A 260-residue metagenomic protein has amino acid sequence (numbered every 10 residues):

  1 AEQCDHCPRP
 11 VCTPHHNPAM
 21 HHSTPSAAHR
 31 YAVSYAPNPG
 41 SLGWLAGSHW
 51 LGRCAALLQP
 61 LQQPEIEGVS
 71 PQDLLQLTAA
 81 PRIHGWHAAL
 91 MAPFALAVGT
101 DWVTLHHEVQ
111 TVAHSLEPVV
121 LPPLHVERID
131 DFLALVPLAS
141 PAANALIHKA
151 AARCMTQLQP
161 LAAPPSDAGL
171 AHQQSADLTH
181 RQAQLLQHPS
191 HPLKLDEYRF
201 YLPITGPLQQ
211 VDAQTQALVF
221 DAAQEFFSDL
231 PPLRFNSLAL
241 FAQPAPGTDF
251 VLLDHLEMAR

Functional and structural regions predicted by a protein language model:
C4-C7, C12: Cysteine-centered motifs
C12-H15, G247: Alpha-helical transmembrane segments and their juxtamembrane interfaces
M20-I129, A143-L230, A245-R260: Basic, often amphipathic N-terminal segments
P137-A142: Secondary-structure transition/turn motif
R234-P244: Small/polar glycine-rich anion-binding or flexible loop at a beta-alpha turn
